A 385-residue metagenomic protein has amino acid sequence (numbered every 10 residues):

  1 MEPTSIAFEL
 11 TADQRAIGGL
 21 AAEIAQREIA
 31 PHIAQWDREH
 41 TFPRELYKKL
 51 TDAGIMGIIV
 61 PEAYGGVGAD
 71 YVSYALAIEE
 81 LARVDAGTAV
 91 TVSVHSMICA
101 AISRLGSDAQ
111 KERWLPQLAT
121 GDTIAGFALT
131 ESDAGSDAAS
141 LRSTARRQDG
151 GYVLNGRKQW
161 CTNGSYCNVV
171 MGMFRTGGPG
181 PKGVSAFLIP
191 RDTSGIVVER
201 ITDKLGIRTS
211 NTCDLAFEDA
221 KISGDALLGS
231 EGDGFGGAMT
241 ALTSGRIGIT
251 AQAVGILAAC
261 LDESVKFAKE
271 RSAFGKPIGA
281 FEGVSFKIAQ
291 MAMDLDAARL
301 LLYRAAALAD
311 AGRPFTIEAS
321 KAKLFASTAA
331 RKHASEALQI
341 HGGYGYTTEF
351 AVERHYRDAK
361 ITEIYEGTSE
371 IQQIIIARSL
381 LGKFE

Functional and structural regions predicted by a protein language model:
M1-V84, T88, L105-Q110, Q117-D122 (+4 more regions): Alpha-helical interface subdomain recognition
G54, I78-A82, F174, I189-S194 (+1 more regions): Short Ser/Thr-interspersed hydrophobic loop/turn segments at strand-loop and sheet-helix junctions that line or gate
A86-A109, G135: N-terminal glycine-rich flavin-associated loop
L118, D133-S136, W160-N163, R175-G178 (+1 more regions): Short Gly/Pro-enriched turn/cap motifs at secondary-structure boundaries
G121-L129: A short, Trp-centered hydrophobic/proline-enriched beta-strand micro-motif
S140, D192-S223: Flexible, small-/acidic-enriched active-site or ligand-binding loops
G151, N155-V198: A short core secondary-structure module
C213-T240: A short, charged helix-loop
